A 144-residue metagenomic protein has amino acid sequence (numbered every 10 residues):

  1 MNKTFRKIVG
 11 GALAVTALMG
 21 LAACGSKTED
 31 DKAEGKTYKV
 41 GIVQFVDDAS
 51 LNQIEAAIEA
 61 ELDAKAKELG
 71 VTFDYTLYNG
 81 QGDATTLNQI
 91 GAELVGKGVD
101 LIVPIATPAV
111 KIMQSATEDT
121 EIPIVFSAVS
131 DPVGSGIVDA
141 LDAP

Functional and structural regions predicted by a protein language model:
M1-A12: Bacterial N-terminal signal peptides that target proteins for export
K3, G25-P144: Short hydrophobic alpha-helices and adjacent helix-cap/hinge residues
M19-A23: C-terminal motif of bacterial Sec signal peptides marking the signal peptidase cleavage site
